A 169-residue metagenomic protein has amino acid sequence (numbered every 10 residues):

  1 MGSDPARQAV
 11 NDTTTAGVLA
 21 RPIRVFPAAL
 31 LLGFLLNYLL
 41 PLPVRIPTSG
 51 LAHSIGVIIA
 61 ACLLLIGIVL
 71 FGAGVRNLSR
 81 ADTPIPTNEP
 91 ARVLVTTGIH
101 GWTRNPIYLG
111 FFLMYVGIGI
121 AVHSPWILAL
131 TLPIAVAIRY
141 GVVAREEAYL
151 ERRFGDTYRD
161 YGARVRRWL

Functional and structural regions predicted by a protein language model:
M1-T97, L109-L169: Membrane-anchoring alpha-helices and their flanking helix-loop junctions
H100: Solvent-exposed interhelical
N105: Extended, alpha-helix-rich binding/interface surfaces that flank or overlap catalytic cores and mediate recognition
